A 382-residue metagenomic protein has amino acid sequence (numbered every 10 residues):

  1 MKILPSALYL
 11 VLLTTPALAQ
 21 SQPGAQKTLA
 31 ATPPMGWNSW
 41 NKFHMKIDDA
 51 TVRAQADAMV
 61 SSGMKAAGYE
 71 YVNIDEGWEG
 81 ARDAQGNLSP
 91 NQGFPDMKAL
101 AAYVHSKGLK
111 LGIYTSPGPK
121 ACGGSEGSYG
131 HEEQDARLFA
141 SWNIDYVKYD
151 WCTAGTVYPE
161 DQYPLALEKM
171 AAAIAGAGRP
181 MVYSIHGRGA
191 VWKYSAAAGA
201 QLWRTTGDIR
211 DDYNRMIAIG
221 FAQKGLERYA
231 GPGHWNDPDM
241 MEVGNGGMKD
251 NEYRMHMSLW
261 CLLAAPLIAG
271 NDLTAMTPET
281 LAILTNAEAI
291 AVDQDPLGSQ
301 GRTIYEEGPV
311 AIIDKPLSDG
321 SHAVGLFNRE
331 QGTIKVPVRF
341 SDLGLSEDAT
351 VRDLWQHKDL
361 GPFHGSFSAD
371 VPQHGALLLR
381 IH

Functional and structural regions predicted by a protein language model:
S6-P16: Bacterial N-terminal signal peptides
Q20-D49, R53, A58: N-terminal module-boundary/linker segments of secreted carbohydrate-active enzymes
P33-S39, G68-D75, K110-T115, D145-D150 (+7 more regions): Structural recognition of the beta-strand scaffold that forms the well-ordered cores of secreted hydrolase catalytic
T51, Q55, M59-P159: Aromatic-lined carbohydrate-binding/catalytic grooves of carbohydrate-active enzymes
Q134, A175-D272: Glycan-recognition surfaces
M255-I304: Catalytic cores of secreted or luminal carbohydrate-active enzymes
W260-L263, I268-G270, E306-L345, H374: Carbohydrate-binding surface patches
P362-H382: C-terminal beta-strand-rich structural cap/linker in extracellular carbohydrate-active enzymes
